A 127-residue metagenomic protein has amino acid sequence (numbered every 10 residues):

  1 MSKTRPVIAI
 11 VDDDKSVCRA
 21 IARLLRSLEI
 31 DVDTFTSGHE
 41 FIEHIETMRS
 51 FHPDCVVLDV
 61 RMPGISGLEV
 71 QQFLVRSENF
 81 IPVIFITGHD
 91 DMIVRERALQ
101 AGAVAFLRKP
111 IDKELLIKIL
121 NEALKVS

Functional and structural regions predicted by a protein language model:
K15-D33, A123: Two-component/phosphorelay signaling modules centered on CheY-like receiver
T34-C55: Acidic, metal-coordinating helix/loop segments flanking the phosphotransfer/catalytic sites of two-component signaling
T36-S37, S66-E69: Acidic catalytic/metal-coordinating carboxylates
D59, T87: Active-site residues of response regulator receiver
M62: Receiver (REC) domain active-site loop signature in two-component systems and cognate sites in sensor histidine kinases
E69, D90-A105: Alpha4 helix (beta4-alpha4-beta5 surface) of REC/receiver domains from two-component response regulators
I93, I111-L120: C-terminal output helix
